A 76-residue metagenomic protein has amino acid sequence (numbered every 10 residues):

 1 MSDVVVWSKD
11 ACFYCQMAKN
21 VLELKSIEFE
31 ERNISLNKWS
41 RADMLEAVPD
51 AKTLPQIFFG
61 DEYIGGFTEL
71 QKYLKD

Functional and structural regions predicted by a protein language model:
M1-E30: Local sequence-structure signature of Cys/Sec-based thiol-disulfide redox active-site neighborhoods
F13, W39, G65: Short alpha-helical
Q16, A42, T68: Alpha-helical elements of the RecA-like P-loop NTPase motor core of helicases
K25-E28, E46-A47, K72-Y73: Non-catalytic interaction surface on structured domains
F29-N33, Y63: Conserved beta-strand scaffold positions in the cores of enzyme catalytic domains, especially in NTP/NDP-utilizing
I34-D50, D76: Thioredoxin-like thiol-disulfide oxidoreductase module
P49-I57, F67-T68: Structural micro-motif
F59-D76: Non-catalytic, surface beta->alpha helical segment in thiol-disulfide oxidoreductase systems
